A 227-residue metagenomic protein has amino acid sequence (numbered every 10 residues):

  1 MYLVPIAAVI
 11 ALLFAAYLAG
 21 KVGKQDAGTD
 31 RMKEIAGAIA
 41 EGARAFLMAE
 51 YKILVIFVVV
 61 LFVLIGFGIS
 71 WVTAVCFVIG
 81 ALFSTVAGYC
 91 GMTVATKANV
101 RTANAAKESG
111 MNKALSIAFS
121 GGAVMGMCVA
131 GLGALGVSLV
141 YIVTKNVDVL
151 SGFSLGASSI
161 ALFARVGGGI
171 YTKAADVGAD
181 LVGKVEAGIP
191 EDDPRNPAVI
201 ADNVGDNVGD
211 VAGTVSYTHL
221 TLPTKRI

Functional and structural regions predicted by a protein language model:
M1-P5: Feature marks short, highly hydrophobic, charge-poor N-terminal signal-anchor/signal peptide-like helices that anchor
A7-L18: N-terminal glycine-rich anion-binding loops that anchor highly charged ligand groups
A19-A36, Y89-N112, A164-A198: Juxtamembrane helix-loop transition segments at the membrane interface in multi-pass membrane proteins
K33-E34, A43-N146, A161, A179-D180 (+1 more regions): Long, structured ligand/cofactor-binding scaffold of large enzymes
I39, T218-I227: Conserved small/polar residues in nucleotide/adenosyl-binding loops
T85, S158-G169, N207: Hydrophobic transmembrane alpha-helical segments of multi-pass transport and channel proteins
D148-G156, L162: Hydrophobic, small-residue-rich alpha-helical packing segments that form membrane-like cores
E191-L220: Helix-loop-helix junctions within the multi-pass membrane cores of secondary transporters/permeases
